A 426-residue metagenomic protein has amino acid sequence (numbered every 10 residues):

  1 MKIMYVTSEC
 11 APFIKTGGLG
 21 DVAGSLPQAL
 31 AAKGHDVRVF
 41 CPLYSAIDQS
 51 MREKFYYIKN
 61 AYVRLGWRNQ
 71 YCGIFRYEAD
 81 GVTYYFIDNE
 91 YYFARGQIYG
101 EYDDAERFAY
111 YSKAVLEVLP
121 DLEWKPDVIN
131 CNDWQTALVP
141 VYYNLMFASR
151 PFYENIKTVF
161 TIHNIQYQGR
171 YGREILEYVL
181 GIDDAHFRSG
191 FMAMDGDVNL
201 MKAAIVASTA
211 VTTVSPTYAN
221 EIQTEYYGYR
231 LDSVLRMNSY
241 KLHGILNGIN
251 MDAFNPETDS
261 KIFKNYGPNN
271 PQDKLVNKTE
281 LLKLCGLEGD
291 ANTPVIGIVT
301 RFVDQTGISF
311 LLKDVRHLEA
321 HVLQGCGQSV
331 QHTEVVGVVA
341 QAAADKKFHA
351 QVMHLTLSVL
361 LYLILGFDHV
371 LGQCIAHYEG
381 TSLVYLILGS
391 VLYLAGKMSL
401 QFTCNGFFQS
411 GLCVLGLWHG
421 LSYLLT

Functional and structural regions predicted by a protein language model:
M1-S329, A344, A350: Catalytic cores of nucleotide-sugar-dependent glycosyltransferases that transfer UDP/GDP/TDP-activated
L323-C326, V330-T333, T356-L371, I375 (+6 more regions): Hydrophobic, low-acid, alpha-helix-prone terminal segments
K347-H349, V391-Y393, K397: Short, charged low-complexity linear motifs
